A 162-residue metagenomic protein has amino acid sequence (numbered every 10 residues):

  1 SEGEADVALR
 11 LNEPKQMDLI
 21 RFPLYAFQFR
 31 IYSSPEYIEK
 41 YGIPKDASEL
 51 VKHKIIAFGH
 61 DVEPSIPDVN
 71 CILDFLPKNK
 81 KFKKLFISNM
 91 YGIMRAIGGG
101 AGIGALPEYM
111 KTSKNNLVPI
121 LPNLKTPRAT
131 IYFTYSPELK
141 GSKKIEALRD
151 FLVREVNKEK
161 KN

Functional and structural regions predicted by a protein language model:
E2, P14-I131, K158-N162: C-terminal regulatory
E4-N12: Pocket-flanking alpha-helical
V7, Y25-F27, D150-F151: Glycine-rich, phosphate-binding/catalytic loops in enzymes
L9, N116-L117, P137: Generic preference for hydrophobic/aromatic residues in regular secondary structure cores
I131-K140: A bilobed periplasmic-binding-protein/Venus flytrap-type ligand-binding module shared by bacterial periplasmic
K140-R154: Short amphipathic alpha-helical coupling segments at ligand-binding clamshell hinges and other catalytic/signaling
